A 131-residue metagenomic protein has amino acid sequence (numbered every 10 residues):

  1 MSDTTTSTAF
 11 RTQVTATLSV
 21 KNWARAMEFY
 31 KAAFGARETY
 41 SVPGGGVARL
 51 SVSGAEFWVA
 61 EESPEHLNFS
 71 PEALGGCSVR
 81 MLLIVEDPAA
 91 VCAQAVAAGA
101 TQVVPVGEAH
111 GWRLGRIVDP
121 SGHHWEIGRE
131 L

Functional and structural regions predicted by a protein language model:
S2-T17, M27-V118, I127-L131: Vicinal oxygen chelate
V20-N22: Conserved beta-strand-loop-alpha-helix junction that forms the acyl-donor binding cleft
